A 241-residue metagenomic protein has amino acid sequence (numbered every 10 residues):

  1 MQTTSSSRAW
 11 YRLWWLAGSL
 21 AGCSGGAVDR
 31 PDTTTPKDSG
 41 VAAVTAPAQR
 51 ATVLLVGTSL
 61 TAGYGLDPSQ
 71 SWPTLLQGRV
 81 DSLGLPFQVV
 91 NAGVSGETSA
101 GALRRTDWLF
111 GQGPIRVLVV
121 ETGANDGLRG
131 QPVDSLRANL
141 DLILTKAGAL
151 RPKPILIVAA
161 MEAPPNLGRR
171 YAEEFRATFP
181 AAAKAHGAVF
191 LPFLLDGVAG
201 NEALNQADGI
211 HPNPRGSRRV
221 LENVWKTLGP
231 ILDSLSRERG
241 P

Functional and structural regions predicted by a protein language model:
M1-L54, Y64-D67, D81-P86, G111-R116 (+4 more regions): N-terminal secretory targeting modules
S19, Q88-V90, I157: Conserved Rossmann-like nucleotide-binding pocket used by diverse enzymes that bind dinucleotide cofactors
V53-A62, T122: Acidic/histidine-rich, surface-exposed loop or edge segments in extracytoplasmic proteins
T61-D67, S99-A100: Short, solvent-exposed loop/turn elements at domain surfaces
Q70-D81: Short catalytic helix/loop segments, enriched in acidic residues and glycine and frequently bearing histidine
P86-T98: A short beta-strand-loop structural module common to alpha/beta enzyme folds
L103-P241: Alpha-helical cap/lid subdomain in secreted, periplasmic, or secretory-pathway luminal O-acyl-processing enzymes
